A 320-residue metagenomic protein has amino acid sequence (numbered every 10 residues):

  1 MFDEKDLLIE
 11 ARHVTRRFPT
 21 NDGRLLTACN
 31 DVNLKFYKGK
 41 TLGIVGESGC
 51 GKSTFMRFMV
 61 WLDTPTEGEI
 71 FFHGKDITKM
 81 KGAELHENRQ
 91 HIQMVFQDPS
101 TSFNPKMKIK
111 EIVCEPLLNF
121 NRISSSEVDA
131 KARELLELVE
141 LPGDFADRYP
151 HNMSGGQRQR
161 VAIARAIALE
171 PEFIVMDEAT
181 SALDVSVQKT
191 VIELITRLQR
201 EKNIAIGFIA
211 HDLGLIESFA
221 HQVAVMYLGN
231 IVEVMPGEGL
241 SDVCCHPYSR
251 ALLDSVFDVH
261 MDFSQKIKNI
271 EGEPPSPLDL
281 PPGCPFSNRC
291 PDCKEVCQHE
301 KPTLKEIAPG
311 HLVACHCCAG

Functional and structural regions predicted by a protein language model:
V60: Helix-to-loop junction immediately C-terminal to a conserved catalytic motif
G68-D76: Conserved ABC transporter NBD signature motif
D76, E127-D144, L253-D254: Conserved ABC ATPase "signature" region
E170: Conserved catalytic motifs of ABC-family nucleotide-binding domains
V175, A179, L183, V187-Q265: P-loop NTP-binding/switch modules centered on Walker-like glycine-rich loops
M235-G320: Charged, flexible cofactor/metal-binding loops and thiol motifs
